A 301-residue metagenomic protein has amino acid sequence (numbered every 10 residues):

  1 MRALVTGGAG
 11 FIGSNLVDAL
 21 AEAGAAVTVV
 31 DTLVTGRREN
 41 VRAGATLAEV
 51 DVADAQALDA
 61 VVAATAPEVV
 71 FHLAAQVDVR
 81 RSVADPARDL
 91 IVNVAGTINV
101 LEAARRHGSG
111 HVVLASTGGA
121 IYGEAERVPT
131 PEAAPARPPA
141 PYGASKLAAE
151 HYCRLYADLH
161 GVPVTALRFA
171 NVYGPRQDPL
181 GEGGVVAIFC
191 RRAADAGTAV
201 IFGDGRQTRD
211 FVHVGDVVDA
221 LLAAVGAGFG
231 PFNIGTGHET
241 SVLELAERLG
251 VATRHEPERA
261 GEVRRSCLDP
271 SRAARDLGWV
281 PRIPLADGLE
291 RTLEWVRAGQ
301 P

Functional and structural regions predicted by a protein language model:
M1-V172, L221, G226: N-terminal Rossmann-like NAD(P)+-binding domain of SDR-like oxidoreductases, especially those catalyzing
A9-I12, R38, I98, I121 (+8 more regions): Gly/Ser/Thr-rich beta-alpha loop segments that engage phosphate groups in nucleotides
V34, D51, D178, H238-E239 (+1 more regions): Short beta->alpha junction loops/turns
R37, A43, D78, E126 (+4 more regions): Activation loop
A53, A84, V92-A95, A133 (+6 more regions): Residue-level signal for the nucleotide or nucleotide-sugar donor/cofactor binding architecture
E124-V128, H151-R209, V214-V225, A246-G250: NAD(P)-dependent short-chain dehydrogenase/reductase
R191-P301: C-terminal substrate-binding subdomain of Rossmann-fold SDR/epimerase-dehydratase oxidoreductases
